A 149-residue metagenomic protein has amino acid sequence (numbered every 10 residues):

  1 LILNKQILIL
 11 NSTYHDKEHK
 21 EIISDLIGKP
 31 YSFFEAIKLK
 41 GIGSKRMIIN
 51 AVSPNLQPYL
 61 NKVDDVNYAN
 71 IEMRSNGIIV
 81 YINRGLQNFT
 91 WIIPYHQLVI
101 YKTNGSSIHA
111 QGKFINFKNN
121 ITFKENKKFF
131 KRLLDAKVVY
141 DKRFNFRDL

Functional and structural regions predicted by a protein language model:
I2-V52, Q97-L149: Acidic, Ser/Thr- and proline-rich intrinsically disordered linker/docking segments of eukaryotic scaffolds
Q6-L10, N55-Q57, K62-D64, I82 (+1 more regions): Generic preference for well-ordered secondary structure
F33-F34, K40-N67, M73, I78: The feature represents the first ordered module of a protein
A36-I37, P54-L56, G85-I92: Short, mixed-charge, low-aromatic patches
K62-Y101: Phosphoinositide-binding peripheral membrane targeting modules
